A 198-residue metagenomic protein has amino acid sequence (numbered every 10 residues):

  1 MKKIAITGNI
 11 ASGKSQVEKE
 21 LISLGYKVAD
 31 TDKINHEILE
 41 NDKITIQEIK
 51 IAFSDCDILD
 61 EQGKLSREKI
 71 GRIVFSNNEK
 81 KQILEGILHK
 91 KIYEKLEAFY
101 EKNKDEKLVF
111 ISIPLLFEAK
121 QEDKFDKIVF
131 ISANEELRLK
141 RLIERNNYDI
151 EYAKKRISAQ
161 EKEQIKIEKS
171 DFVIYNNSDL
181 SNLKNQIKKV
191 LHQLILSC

Functional and structural regions predicted by a protein language model:
I6: Hydrophobic anchor at the beta1->P-loop junction of P-loop NTPases
N9: P-loop (Walker A) phosphate-binding loop of NTP-binding proteins
S12: ATP-binding Walker
S15: Walker A/P-loop
H36-K104: ATP-dependent small-molecule kinase phosphotransfer cores that center on conserved nucleotide phosphate-binding segments
K95-N103, L108-E144: ATP-dependent NMP and nucleoside kinases share a basic, alpha-helical "lid"
D123-K124, E144-Q193: Small-molecule kinase domains that catalyze NTP-dependent phosphoryl transfer to phosphate-bearing small molecules
